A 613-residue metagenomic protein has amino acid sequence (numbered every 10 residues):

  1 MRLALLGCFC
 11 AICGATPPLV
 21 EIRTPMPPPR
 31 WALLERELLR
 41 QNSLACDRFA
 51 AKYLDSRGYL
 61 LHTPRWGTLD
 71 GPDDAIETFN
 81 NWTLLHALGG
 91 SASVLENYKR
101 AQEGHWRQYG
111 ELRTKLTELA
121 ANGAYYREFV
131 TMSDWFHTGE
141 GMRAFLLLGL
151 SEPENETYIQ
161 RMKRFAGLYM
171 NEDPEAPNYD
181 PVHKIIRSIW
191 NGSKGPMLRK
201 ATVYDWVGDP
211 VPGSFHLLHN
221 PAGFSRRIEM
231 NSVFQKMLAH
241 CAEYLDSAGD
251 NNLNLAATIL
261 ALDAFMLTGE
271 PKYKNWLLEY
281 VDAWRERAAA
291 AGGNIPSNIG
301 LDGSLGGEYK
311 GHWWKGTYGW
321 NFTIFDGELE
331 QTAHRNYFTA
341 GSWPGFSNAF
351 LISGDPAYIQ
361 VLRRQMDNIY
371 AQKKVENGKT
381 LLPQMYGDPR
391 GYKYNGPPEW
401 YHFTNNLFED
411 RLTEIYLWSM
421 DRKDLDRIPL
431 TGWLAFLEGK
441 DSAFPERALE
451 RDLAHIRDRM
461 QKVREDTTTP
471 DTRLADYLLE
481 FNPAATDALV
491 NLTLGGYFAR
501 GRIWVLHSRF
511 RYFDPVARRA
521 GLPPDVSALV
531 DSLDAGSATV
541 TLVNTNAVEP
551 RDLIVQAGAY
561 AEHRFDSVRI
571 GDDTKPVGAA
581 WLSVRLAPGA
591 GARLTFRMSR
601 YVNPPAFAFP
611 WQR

Functional and structural regions predicted by a protein language model:
M1-G7: Sec-dependent signal peptide recognition, specifically the positively charged N-region followed immediately by
G7-P18: Bacterial Sec-dependent signal peptides at the C-terminal "C-region" and cleavage site
T16-D572, G578-R613: Glycan-recognition and catalytic cores of secretory/periplasmic carbohydrate-active enzymes
